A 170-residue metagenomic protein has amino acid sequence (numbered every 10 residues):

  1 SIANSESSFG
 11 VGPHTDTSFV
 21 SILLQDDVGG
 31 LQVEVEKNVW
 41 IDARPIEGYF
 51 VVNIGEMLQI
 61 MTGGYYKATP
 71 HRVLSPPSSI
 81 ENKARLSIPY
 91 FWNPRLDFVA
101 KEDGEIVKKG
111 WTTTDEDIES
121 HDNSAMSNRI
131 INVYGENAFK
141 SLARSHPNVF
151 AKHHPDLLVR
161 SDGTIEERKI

Functional and structural regions predicted by a protein language model:
S1-I170: C-terminal flanking tails of non-heme Fe-dependent oxygenases
